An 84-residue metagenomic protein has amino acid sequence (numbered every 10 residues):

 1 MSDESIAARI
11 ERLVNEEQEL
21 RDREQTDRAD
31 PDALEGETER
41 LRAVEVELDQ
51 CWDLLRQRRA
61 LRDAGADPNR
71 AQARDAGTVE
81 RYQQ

Functional and structural regions predicted by a protein language model:
M1-Q84: Extended, charge-rich alpha-helical interface modules
